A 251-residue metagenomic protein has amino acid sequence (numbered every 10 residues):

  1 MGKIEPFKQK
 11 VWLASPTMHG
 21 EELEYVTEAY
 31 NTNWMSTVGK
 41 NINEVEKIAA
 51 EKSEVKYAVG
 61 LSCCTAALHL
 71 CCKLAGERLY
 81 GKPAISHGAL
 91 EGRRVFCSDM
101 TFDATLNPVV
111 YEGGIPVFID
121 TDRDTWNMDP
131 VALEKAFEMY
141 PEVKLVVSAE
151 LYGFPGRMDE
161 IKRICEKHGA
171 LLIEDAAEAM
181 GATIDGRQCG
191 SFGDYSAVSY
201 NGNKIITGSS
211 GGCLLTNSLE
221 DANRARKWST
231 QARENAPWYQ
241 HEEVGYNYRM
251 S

Functional and structural regions predicted by a protein language model:
M1-S36: N-terminal "arm"/small-domain region of PLP-dependent enzymes with the aminotransferase-like
E24, E28-N31, K40-E54, V131-M139 (+3 more regions): Replace "anionic and nucleotidyl ligands
Y30, A179-D185, F192-S251: Active-site region of PLP-dependent enzymes
V38-R94, P108-Y111, F118-D120, R187: Phosphate-binding glycine-rich loop
E54, E91, E142, S191-F192 (+2 more regions): Short loop/turn motifs at secondary-structure junctions
E77-L151, P155-K167, L171-A176, T183: PLP-dependent aminotransferase-like
